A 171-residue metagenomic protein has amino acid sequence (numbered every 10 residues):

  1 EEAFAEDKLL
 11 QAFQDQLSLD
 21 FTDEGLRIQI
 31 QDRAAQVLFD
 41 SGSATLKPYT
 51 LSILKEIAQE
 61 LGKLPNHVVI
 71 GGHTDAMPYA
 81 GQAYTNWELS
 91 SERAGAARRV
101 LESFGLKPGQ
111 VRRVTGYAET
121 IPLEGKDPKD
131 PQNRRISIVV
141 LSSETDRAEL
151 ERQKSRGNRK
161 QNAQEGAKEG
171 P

Functional and structural regions predicted by a protein language model:
E1-Q29, A148-Q161: Extracytoplasmic juxtamembrane/flexible linker immediately downstream of a transmembrane helix or signal peptide
A3-Q11, I30, A58-L61, P65 (+1 more regions): Sec/Tat-exported extracytoplasmic proteins
A12-Q16, F21-G25, S41, K63-P65 (+2 more regions): Extracytoplasmic
G25-Q36, I57: Short, charged low-complexity intrinsically disordered segments located at boundaries of structured domains
Q31, L38-L51, H73-P171: Periplasmic OmpA-like peptidoglycan-binding domain that tethers envelope proteins to the cell wall
